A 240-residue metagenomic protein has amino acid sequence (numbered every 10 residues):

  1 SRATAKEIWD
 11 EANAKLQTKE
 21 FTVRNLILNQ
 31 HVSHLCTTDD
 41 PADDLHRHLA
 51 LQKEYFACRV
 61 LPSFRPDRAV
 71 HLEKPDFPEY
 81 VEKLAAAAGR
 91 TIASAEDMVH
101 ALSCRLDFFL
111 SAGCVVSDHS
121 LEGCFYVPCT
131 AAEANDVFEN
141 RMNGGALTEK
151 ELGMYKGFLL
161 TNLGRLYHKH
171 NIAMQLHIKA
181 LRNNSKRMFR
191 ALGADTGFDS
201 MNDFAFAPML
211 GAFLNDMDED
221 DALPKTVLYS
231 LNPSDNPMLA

Functional and structural regions predicted by a protein language model:
S1-H170, A222-A240: Metal-cofactor-binding active-site regions of metalloenzymes
Q17-F21, N183, L210-L214: Short hydrophobic/aromatic-rich motifs at helix boundaries and adjacent loops
K53, M188-G193: Short, surface-exposed, charged loop/turn segments at secondary-structure junctions
A173-R182: Histidine-centered catalytic micro-motifs
N183-K186, N236-M238: Flexible glycine/acidic-rich beta-alpha junction loops that bind and position SAM and/or redox cofactors in anaerobic
A191-G193, G197-E219, K225-A240: H/E-rich (His + Asp/Glu) clusters that bind or coordinate divalent metals
